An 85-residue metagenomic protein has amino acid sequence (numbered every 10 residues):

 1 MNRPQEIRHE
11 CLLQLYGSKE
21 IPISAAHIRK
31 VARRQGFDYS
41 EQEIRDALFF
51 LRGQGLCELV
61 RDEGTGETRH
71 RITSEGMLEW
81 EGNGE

Functional and structural regions predicted by a protein language model:
M1-P22, G84: Short alpha-helical segments that sit at the start of domains
Q14-S18, R34-Q35, E58: Alpha-helix C-capping/helix-to-loop hinge sites
I21-A32: Short acidic, hydrophobic short linear motifs in intrinsically disordered regions
D38-G53: Short amphipathic alpha-helical interaction segments
R52-D62: A short, conserved structural fragment
G64-I72: Minor-groove-contacting beta-hairpin "wing" of winged helix-turn-helix DNA-binding domains
S74-E85: Short, amphipathic alpha-helical interaction segments positioned at domain boundaries
